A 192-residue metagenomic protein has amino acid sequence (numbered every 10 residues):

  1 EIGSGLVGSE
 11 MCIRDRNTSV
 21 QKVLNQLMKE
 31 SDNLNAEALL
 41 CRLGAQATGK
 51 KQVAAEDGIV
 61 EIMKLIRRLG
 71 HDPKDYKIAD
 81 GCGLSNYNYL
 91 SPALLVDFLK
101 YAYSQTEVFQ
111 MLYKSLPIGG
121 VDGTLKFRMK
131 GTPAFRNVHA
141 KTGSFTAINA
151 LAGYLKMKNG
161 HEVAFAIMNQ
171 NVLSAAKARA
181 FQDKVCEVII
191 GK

Functional and structural regions predicted by a protein language model:
E1-G8, C12-I13: Single conserved hydrophobic/aromatic residue that forms the stacking wall/gate of nucleotide- or nucleobase-binding
E10-L40: Conserved catalytic neighborhood of penicillin-recognizing serine enzymes
E30, E37-K192: Small-residue-rich helix-loop
